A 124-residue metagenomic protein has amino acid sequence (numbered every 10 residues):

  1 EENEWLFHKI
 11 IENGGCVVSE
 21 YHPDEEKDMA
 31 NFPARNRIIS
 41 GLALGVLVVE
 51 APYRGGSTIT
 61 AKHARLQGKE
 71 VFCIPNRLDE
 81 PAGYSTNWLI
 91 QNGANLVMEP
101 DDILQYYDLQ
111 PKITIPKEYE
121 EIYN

Functional and structural regions predicted by a protein language model:
E1-N124: Glycine-biased, small-residue-rich flexible motifs in mid-sequence functional cores and linkers
